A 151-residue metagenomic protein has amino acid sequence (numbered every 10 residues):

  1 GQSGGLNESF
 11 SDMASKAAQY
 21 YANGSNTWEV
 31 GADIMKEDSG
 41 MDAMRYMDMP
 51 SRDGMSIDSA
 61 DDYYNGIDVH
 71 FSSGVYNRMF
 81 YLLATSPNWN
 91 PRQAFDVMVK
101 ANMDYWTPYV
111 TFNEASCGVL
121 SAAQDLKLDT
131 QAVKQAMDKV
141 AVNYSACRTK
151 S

Functional and structural regions predicted by a protein language model:
G1-S151: Zinc-dependent metallohydrolase catalytic domains
